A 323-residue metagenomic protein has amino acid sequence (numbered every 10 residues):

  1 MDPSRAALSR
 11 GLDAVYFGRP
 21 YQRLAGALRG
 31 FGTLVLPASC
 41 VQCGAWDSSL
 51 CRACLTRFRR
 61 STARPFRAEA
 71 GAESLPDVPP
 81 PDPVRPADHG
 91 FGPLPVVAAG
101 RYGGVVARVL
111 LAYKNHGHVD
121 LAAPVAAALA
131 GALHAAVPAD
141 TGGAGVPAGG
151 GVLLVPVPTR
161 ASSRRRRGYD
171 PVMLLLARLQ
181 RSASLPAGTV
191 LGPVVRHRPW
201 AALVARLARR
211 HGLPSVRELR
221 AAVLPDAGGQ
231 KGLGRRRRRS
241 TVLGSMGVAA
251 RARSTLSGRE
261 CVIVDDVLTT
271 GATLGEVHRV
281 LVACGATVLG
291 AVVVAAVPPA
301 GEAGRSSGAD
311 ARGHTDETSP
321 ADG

Functional and structural regions predicted by a protein language model:
M1-G323: Glycine-rich phosphate/pyrophosphate-handling loop used in enzymes and phosphotransfer proteins
